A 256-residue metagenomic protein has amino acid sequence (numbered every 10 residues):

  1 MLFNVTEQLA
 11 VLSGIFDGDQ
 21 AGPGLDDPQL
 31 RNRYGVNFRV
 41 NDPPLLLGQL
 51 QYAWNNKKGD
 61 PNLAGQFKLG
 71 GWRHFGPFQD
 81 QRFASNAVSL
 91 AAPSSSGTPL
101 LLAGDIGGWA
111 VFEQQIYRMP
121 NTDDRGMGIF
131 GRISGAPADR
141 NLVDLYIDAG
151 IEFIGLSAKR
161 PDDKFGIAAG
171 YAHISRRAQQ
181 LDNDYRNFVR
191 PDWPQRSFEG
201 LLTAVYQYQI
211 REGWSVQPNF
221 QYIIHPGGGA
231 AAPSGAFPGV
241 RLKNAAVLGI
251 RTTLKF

Functional and structural regions predicted by a protein language model:
M1, P44-L50, I106-A110, L145-I151 (+2 more regions): Hydrophobic, lipid-facing positions within transmembrane beta-strands of outer-membrane proteins
M1-Q49: Aromatic- and glycine-enriched pocket-lining scaffold segments that form the walls of small-molecule binding clefts
L2-V5, Y52-W54, Q114-I116, F153-G155 (+3 more regions): Residue-level signature of outer-membrane beta-barrel architecture
Q8-L12, N55-Q66, Y117-M127, G155-K164 (+1 more regions): Short loop/turn motifs that connect adjacent beta-strands in outer-membrane beta-barrel proteins
V11-D17, F67-R73, M127-G135, I147-A149 (+3 more regions): Transmembrane beta-barrel strands of outer-membrane/channel proteins
G18-Q20, H74-G76, Y117, A136-A138 (+2 more regions): Structural signature of outer-membrane beta-barrel domains
P23-L30, F78-N86, N141-L145, R177-D184 (+1 more regions): Outer-membrane beta-barrel translocator domains and adjoining extracellular loop/strand segments of Gram-negative
I167, L242-F256: Outer-membrane beta-barrel "beta-signal"
